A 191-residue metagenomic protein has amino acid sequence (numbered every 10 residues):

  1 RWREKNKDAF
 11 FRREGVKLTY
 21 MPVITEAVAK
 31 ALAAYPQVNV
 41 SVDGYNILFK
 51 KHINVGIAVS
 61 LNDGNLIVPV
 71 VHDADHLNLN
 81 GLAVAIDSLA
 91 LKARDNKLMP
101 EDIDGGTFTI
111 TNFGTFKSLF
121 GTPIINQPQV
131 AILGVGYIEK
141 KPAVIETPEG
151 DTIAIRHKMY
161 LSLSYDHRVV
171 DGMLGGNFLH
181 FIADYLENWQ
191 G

Functional and structural regions predicted by a protein language model:
R1-G191: C-terminal catalytic/motor cores of large multi-domain enzyme assemblies
